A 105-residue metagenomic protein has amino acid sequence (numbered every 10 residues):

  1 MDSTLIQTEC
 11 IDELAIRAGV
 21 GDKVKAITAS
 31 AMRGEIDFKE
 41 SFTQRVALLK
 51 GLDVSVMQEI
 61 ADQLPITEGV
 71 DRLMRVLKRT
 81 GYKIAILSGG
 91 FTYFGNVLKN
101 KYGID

Functional and structural regions predicted by a protein language model:
M1-D105: Alpha-helical substrate-recognition element adjacent to the catalytic core
